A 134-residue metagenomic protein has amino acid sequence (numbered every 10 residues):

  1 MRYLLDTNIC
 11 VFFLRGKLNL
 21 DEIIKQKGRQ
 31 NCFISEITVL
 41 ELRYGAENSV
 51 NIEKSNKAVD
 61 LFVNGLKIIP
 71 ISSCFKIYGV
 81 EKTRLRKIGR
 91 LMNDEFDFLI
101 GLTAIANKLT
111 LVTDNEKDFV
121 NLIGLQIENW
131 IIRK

Functional and structural regions predicted by a protein language model:
M1, G101, I105-K134: Acidic, PIN/NYN-like endoribonuclease modules and their adjacent C-terminal/linker elements
M1-I34, A46-G65, K134: Short, well-structured N-terminal submotif of metal-dependent ribonuclease cores
D6-T7, L42, Y78, A104 (+1 more regions): Generic structural signal for small/hydrophobic residues in well-ordered secondary structure, especially within
I9-C10, T38, C74, K117-D118: Alpha-helix capping/helix-boundary segments
E36, E53, S72, N93-D94 (+2 more regions): Non-catalytic, surface-exposed connector residues within folded enzymatic/regulatory domains
S49-E53, L85-K87, N129-I131: Short, hinge-like loop/turn segments at secondary-structure boundaries
K67-V112: Active-site neighborhoods of divalent-metal-dependent phosphate/nucleic-acid chemistry enzymes
